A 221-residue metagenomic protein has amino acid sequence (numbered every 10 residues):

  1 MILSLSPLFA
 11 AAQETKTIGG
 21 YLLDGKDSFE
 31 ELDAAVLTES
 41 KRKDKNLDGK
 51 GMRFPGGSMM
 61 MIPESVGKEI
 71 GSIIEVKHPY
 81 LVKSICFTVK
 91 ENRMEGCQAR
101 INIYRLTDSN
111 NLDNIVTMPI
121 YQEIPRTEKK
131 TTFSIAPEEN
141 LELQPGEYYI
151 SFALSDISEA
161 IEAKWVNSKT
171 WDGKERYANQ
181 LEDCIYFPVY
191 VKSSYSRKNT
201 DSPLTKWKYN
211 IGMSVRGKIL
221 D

Functional and structural regions predicted by a protein language model:
M1-T15: Bacterial Sec-dependent N-terminal signal peptides
Q13-V36: N-terminal Sec signal peptide and the immediately downstream disordered periplasmic leader that contains the TonB box
E30-L106, A153-D221: Beta-sheet-rich sandwich/jelly-roll-like modules and their strand-loop junctions
L106-I115: A general "mature secreted/periplasmic domain" signal
N114-R126: Solvent-exposed serine/threonine-rich low-complexity stretches and specific carbohydrate-binding patches
K130-N140: Exposed aromatic-hydrophobic patches
Q144-G146: A glycine-anchored, Pro-Gly-centered beta-turn/N-cap motif
Y148-F152: Short, aromatic- and glycine-rich surface loops/edge beta-strands on solvent-exposed regions
